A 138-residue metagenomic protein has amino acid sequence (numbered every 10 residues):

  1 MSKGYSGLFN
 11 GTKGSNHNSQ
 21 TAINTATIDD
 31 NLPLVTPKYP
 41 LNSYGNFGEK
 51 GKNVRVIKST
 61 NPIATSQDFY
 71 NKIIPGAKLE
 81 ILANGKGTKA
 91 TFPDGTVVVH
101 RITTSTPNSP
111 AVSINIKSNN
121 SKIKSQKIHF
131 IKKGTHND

Functional and structural regions predicted by a protein language model:
M1-P75, E80-A83, T88, I114-N120 (+1 more regions): Low-complexity, glycine/serine/proline-rich disordered segments that function as export/translocation leaders
A83-S105: Amphipathic, interaction-prone secondary-structure segments
D94, H100-R101, N108-S113, K122 (+1 more regions): Repetitive, compositionally biased segments used for assembly/scaffolding
T106-S109, H136: Interface elements of modular peptide-recognition networks comprising either
